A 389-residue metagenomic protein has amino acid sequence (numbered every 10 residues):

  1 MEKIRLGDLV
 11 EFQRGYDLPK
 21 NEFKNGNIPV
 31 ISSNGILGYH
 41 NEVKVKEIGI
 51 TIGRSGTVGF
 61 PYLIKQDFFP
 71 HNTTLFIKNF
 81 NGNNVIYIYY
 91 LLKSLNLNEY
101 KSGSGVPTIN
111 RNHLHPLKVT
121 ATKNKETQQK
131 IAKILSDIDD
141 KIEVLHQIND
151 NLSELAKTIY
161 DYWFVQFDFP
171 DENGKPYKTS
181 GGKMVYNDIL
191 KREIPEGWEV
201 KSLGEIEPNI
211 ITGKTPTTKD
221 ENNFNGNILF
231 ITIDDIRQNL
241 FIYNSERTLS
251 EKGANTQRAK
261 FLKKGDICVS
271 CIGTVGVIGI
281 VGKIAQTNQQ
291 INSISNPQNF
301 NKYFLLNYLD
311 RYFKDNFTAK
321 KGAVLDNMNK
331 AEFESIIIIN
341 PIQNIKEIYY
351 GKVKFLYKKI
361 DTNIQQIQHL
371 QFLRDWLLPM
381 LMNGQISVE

Functional and structural regions predicted by a protein language model:
M1-S32, T120-Y162, G181-K214, S335 (+3 more regions): Non-catalytic DNA-recognition/assembly elements of restriction-modification systems
K3-V10, V43, F60-Q129, S202-P208 (+3 more regions): Basic, amphipathic alpha-helical recognition segments used for DNA target recognition
I4-I50, G56, Y62-K65, F69-N72 (+5 more regions): Sequence-specific dsDNA recognition surfaces
G174-P176: Short, solvent-exposed loop/beta-turn-alpha elements that line the ligand-binding surface or hinge of extracytoplasmic
V269-S270: A generic structural signal for residues embedded in beta-strands
